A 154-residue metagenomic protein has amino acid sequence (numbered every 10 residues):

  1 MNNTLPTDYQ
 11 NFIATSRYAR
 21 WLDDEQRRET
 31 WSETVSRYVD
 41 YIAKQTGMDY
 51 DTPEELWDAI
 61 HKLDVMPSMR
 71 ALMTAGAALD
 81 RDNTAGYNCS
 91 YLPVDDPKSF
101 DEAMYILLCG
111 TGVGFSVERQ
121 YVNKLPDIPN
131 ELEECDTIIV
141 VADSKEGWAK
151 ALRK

Functional and structural regions predicted by a protein language model:
M1-K154: Extended catalytic cores of very large enzyme megasubunits
